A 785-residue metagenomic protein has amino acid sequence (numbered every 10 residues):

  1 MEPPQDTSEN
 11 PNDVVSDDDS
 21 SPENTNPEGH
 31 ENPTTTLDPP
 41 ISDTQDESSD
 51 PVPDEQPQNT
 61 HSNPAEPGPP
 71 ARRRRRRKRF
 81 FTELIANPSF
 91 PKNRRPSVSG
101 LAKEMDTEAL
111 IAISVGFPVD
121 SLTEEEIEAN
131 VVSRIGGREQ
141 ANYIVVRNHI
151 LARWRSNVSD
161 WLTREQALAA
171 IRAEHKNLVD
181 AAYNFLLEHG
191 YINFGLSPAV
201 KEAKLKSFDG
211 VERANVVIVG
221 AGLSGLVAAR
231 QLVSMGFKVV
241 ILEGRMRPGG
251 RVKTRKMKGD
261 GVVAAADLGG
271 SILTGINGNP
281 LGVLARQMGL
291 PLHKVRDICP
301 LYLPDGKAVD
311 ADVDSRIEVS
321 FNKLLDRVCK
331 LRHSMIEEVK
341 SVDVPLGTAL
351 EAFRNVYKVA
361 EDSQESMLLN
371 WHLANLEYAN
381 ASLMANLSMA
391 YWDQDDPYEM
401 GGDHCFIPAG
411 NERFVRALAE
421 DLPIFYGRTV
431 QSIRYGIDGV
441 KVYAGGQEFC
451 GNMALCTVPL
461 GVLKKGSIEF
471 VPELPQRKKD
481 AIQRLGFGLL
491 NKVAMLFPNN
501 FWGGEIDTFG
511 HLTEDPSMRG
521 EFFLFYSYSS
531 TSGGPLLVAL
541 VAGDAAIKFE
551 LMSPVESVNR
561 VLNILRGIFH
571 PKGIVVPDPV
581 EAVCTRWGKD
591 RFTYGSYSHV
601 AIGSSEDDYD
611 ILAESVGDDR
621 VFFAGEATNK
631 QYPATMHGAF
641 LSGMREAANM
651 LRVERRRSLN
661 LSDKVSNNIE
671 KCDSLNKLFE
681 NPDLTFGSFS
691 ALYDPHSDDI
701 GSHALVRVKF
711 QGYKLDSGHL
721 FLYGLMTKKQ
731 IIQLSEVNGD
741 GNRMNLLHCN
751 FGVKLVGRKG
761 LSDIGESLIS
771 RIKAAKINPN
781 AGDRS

Functional and structural regions predicted by a protein language model:
E2-I150, K176-D180, F185-E188, F194 (+1 more regions): Long, charge-rich, low-complexity intrinsically disordered regions
Q45, Q711, Q730-Q733, H748: Low-complexity, intrinsically disordered or signal/transmembrane-proximal segments
R79, R94-E125, L162-L168, A182 (+7 more regions): FAD-dinucleotide binding site
R155-S159: Short helix-capping/hinge SLiMs at alpha-helix to coil transitions
L168-K176: Short helix-coil junctions and helix-kink-helix linkers
D740-N742: Compositionally biased low-complexity segments, especially N-terminal hydrophobic helices that form the hydrophobic
